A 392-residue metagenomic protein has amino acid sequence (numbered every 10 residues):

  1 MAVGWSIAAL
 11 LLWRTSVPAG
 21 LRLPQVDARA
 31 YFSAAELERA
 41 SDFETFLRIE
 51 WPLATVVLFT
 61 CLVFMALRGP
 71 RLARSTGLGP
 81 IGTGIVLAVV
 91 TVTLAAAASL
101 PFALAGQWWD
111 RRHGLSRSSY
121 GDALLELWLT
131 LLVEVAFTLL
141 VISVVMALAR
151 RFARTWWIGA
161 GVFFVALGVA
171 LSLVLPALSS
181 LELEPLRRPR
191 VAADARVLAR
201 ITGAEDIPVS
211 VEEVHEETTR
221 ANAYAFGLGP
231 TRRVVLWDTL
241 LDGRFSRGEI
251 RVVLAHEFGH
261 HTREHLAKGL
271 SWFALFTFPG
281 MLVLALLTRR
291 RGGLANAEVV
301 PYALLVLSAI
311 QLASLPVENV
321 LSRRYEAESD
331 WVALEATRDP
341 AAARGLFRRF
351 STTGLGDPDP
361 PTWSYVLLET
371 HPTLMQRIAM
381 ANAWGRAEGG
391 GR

Functional and structural regions predicted by a protein language model:
A2, A9-A66, A73-L294, S308 (+1 more regions): Polar-ligand-bearing catalytic/cofactor-coordination segments of membrane-embedded or membrane-tethered inner-membrane
A295-L304: N-terminal signal-anchor/signal peptide hydrophobic helix marking the start of the first transmembrane segment
